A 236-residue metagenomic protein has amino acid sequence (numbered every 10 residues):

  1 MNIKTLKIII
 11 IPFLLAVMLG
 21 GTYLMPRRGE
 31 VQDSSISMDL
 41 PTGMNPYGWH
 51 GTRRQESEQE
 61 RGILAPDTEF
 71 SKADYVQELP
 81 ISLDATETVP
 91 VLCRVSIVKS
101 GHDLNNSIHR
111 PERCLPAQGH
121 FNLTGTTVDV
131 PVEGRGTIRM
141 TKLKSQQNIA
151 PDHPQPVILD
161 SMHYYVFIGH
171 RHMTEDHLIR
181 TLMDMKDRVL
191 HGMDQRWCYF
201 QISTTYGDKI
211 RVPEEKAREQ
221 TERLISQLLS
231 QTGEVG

Functional and structural regions predicted by a protein language model:
M1-L6: Cytosolic-side transmembrane helix boundary signature
K7-Y23: Hydrophobic membrane-insertion alpha-helices, especially the h-region of bacterial N-terminal signal peptides
M18-G21, M38-G43, F200: ATP/Mg2+-dependent ligation/transfer catalytic cores
R27-P46: Alpha-helical transmembrane signal-anchor/signal-peptide segments
Y47-T52: Short conserved aromatic/hydrophobic patches within beta-strands of well-structured domains
R53-L190: Short, solvent-exposed recognition patches
R188, C198-G236: Surface-exposed amphipathic alpha-helical segments
M193-Q195: Intrinsically disordered, low-complexity, basic-enriched segments
